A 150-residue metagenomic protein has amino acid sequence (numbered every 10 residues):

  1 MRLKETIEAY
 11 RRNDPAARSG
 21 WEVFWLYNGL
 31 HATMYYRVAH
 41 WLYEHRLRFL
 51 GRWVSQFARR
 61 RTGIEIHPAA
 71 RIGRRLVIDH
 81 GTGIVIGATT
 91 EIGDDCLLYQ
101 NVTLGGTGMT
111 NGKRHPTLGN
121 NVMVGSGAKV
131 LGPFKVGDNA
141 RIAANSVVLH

Functional and structural regions predicted by a protein language model:
M1-T62: Terminal amphipathic alpha-helical/low-complexity segments used for targeting or macromolecular assembly
N28, M34-R37, A70, L76 (+1 more regions): Solvent-exposed, flexible loop/coil residues
T62, H67-P68, G73-R74, D79-A88 (+9 more regions): Left-handed beta-helix
